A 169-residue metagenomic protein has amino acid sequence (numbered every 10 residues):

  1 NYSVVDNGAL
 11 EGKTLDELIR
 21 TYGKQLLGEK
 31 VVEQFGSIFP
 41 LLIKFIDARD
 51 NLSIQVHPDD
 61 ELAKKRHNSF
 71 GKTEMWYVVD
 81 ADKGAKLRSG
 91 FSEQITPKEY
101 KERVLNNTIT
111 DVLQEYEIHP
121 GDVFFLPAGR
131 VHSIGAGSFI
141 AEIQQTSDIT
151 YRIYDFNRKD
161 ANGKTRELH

Functional and structural regions predicted by a protein language model:
N1-I95, F156-H169: Transition-metal
L18, Y22, R103, V112: Residues that form generic nucleotide/phosphate-binding pockets
I54-H57, E117-A136, Q145: Conserved metal-binding segment of the jelly-roll/cupin
L62-A63, G84-S89, I95-Y100, P127 (+2 more regions): Short, well-ordered, mixed-charge alpha-helical segments that flank or form enzyme active sites
K65, T110-E115: Short helix-to-loop capping/linker segments positioned immediately adjacent to catalytic or ligand/cofactor-binding
F70, T110, D122, L126: Short, glycine/acidic-rich beta->alpha junctions
T73, G135-S138: Short edge beta-strand segments in beta-sheet-rich domains
R88-D111, A141-H169: Double-stranded beta-helix
